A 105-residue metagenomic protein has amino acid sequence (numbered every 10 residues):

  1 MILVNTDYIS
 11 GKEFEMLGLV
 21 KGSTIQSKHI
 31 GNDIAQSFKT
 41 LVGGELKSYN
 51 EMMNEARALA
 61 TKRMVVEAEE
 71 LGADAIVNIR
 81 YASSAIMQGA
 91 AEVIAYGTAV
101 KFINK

Functional and structural regions predicted by a protein language model:
M1, M16, M52-M53, M64 (+1 more regions): Detector for methionine-enriched segments
M1-N32, E70-D74, V93-K105: N-terminal presequence-like segments and the immediate start of the first folded domain
T6-I9, Y81-I86: Short, solvent-exposed loop/turn elements at beta->coil junctions and helix N-caps that rim active or binding pockets
V20, I25, D33-R80: Short, well-ordered alpha-helical segments
K39-L41, A90, T98: A generic membrane alpha-helix/interface feature
I86, A91-E92: Membrane-proximal amphipathic alpha-helices
